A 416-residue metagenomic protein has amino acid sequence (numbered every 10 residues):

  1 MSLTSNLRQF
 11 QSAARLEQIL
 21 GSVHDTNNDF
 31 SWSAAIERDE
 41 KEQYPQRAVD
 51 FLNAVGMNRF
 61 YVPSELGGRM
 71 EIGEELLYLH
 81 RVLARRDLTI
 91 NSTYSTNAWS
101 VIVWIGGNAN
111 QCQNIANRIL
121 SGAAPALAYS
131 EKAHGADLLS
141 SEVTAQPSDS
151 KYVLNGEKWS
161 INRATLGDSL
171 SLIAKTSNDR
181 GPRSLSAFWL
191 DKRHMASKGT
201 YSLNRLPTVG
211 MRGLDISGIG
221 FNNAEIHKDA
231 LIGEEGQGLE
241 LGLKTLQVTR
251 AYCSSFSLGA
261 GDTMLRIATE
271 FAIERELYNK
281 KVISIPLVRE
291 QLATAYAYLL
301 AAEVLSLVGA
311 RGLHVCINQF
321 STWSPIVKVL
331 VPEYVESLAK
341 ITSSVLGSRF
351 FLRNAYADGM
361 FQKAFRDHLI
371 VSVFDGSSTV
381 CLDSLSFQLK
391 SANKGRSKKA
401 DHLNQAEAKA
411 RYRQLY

Functional and structural regions predicted by a protein language model:
M1-Y94, W104, N114-R118, Y416: Amphipathic, small/basic residue-rich leader segments at the start of a protein or domain
L88-N110, A128, G135-L139, Q146-K151 (+1 more regions): N-terminal glycine-rich flavin-associated loop
S121-S130: A short, Trp-centered hydrophobic/proline-enriched beta-strand micro-motif
N155-Y201: A short core secondary-structure module
T208-Y298, A408-Y416: Glycine-rich beta->alpha junctions and the first turn(s) of the following alpha-helix
T269-E270, L287-I317, P332: Loop-to-helix element that buttresses phosphate recognition and phosphoryl-transfer chemistry
Q319-F350: Charged, glycine-rich active-site and insertion segments that engage polyanionic ligands
R349-Y416: Glycine-rich phosphate/cofactor-binding loops in nucleotide/flavin-utilizing enzymes
